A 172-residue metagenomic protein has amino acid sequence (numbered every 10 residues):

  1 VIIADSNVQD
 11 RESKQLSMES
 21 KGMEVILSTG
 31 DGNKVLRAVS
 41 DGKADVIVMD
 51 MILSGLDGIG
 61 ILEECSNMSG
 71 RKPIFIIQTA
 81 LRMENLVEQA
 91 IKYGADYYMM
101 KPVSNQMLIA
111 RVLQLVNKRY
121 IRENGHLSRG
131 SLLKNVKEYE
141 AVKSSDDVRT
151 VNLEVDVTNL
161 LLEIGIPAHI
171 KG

Functional and structural regions predicted by a protein language model:
V8-L27: Two-component/phosphorelay signaling modules centered on CheY-like receiver
S28-V46: Acidic, metal-coordinating helix/loop segments flanking the phosphotransfer/catalytic sites of two-component signaling
G30, R37, I59-R71: Short amphipathic alpha-helix used as the core "switch/output" element in two-component signaling
D50-M51, T79: Active-site residues of response regulator receiver
L53-L56: Residue-level signal for the "D+5" position in two-component response regulator receiver
G60, R82-Y97, A110: Alpha4 helix (beta4-alpha4-beta5 surface) of REC/receiver domains from two-component response regulators
E63, K72-M83, M100: A short, hydrophobic beta-strand element within the central beta-sheet of small alpha/beta folds
M107-V136: Receiver (REC) domain switch/output surface
